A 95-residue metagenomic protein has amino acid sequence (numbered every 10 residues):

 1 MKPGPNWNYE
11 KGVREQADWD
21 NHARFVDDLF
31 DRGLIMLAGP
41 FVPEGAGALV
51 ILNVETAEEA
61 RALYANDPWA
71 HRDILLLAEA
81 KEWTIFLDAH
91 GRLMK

Functional and structural regions predicted by a protein language model:
M1-K95: Conserved, structured core segments of small domains
